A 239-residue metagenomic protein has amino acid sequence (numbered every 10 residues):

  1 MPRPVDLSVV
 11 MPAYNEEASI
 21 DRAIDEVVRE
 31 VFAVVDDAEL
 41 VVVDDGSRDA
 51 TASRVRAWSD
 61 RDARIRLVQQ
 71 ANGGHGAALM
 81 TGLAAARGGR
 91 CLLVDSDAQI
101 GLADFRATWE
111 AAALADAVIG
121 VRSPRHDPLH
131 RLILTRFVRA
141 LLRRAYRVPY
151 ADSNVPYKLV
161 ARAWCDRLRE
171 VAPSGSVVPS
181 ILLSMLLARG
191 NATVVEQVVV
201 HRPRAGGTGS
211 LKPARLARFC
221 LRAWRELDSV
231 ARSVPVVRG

Functional and structural regions predicted by a protein language model:
M1-V5, V171-G239: Hydrophobic helical membrane-anchoring modules
V5-S8, V28-V41, A50, A63-R66: Short loop->beta transition adjacent to catalytic acidic/histidine clusters or analogous donor-positioning motifs
E16-S19, S47, H75: Donor nucleotide-sugar binding loop of glycosyltransferases
E16-V31: Short, well-formed alpha-helical segments that are part of the catalytic scaffolds of diverse glycosyltransferases
A38-V41, A52-A85: Conserved donor nucleotide-binding strand/loop of the catalytic core
D44-S53, A98: A conserved acidic beta->alpha catalytic loop
Q70-A85, L102-V177, R204-F219, W224: Acceptor/aglycone-binding surface of glycosyltransferases and processive sugar-polymer synthases
C91: Short aromatic/hydrophobic "clamp" motif used to bind/position activated sugar donors
